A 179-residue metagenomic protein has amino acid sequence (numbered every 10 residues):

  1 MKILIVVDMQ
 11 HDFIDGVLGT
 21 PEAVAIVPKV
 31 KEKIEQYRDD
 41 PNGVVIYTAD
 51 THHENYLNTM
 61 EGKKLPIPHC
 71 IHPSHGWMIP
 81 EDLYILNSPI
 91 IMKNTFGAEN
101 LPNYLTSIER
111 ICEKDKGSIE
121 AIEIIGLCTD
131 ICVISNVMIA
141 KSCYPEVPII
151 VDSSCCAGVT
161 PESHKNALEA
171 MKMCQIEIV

Functional and structural regions predicted by a protein language model:
M1-I91, R110-I111, G117, E146 (+4 more regions): Active-site acidic carboxylates
D12, T51-H52, F96, C128-D130: Short glycine-rich anion-binding loops that position phosphate/pyrophosphate groups of nucleotides and phosphorylated
L57-T59, L101-Y104, S135-N136, E162-S163: Short, well-ordered secondary-structure micro-motifs
M92-K116: Alpha-helical scaffold elements lining the catalytic groove of polysaccharide deacetylases
A98-E99, C156-T160: Short, small-residue-enriched loops and turns at beta-alpha junctions that line or gate enzyme active sites
I119-C132, I150-C156: Glycine-rich anion-binding loop/nest that anchors nucleotide
V133-S142: Short Gly/Thr/Asp-enriched flexible loops that form oxyanion-binding sites at enzyme active sites
